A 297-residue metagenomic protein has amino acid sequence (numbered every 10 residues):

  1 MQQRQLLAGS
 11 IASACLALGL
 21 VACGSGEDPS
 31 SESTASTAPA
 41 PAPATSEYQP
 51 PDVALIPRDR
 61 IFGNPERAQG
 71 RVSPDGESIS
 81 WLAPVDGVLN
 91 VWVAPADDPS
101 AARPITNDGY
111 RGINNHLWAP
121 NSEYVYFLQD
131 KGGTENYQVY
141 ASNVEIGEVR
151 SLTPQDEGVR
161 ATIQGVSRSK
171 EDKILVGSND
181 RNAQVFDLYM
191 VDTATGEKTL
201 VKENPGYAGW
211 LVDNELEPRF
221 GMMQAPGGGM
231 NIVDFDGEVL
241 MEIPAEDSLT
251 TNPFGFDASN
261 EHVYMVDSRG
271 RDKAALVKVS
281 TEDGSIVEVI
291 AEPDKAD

Functional and structural regions predicted by a protein language model:
M1-S10: Bacterial N-terminal signal peptides that target proteins for export
G19-A22: C-terminal motif of bacterial Sec signal peptides marking the signal peptidase cleavage site
G24-E27: Bacterial signal peptide processing site
A38-L55: Blade/loop signatures of beta-propeller domains
I56-I61, R103-T106, R150-P154, E197-K202 (+2 more regions): A short beta-strand motif characteristic of beta-propeller blades
I56-W92: Beta-strand-rich domains and repeat architectures in extracellular enzymes and scaffolds, especially beta-propellers
N64, L82-N90, N107-I113, L128-Y140 (+10 more regions): A flexible loop/linker signature enriched in serine peptidases of the S9 family
P95-P99, N143-G147, D192-G196, F235-E238 (+1 more regions): Short loop/turn segments that connect beta-strands within beta-propeller blades
